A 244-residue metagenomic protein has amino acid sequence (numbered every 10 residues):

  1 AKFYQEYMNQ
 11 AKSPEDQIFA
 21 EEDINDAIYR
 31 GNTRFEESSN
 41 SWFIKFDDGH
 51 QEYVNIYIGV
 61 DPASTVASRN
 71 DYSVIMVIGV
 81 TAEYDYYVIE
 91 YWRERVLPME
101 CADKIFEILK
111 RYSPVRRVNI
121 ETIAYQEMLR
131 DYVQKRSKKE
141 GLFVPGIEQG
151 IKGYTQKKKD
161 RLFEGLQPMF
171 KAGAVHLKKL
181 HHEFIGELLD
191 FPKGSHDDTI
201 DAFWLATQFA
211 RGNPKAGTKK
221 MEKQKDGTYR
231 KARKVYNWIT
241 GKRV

Functional and structural regions predicted by a protein language model:
A1-P62: ATPase catalytic-site recognition across NTP-hydrolyzing enzymes
K2-A11, I18-I24, E121, K178-E183 (+2 more regions): Short coil/turn segments at secondary-structure boundaries
K2-Q5, I89, R116-V118, K215-G217: Acidic/polar loop patches that form or flank catalytic/metal-binding clefts of enzymes that bind anionic ligands
Q10-P14, I18, V74, G79-G194 (+2 more regions): Mg2+-dependent endonuclease catalytic cores in nucleic-acid-processing enzymes, primarily RNase H-like
D16-F19, T207-V244: Acidic two-metal-ion nuclease catalytic site recognized across multiple nuclease folds, prominently DnaQ/RNase D-T
I44-Q51, T65-R69, E107-R111: Short, conserved, surface-exposed binding loops centered on an aromatic residue
V60-V74: An active-site-proximal beta-strand-loop segment
E187-A210: Charged alpha-helix within mobile-element recombinases
